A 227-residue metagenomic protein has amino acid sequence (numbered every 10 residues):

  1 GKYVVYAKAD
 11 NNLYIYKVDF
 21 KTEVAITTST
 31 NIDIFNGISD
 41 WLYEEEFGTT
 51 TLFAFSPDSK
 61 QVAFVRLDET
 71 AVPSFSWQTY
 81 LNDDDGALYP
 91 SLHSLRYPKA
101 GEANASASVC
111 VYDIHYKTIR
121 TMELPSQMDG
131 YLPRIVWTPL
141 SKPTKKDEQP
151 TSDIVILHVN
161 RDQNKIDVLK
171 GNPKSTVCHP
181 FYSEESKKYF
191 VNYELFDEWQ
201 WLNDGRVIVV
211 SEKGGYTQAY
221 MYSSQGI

Functional and structural regions predicted by a protein language model:
G1-D33, Q127-P133: A conserved hydrophobic secondary-structure block that centers on an alpha-helix together with its immediately flanking
Y3-N11, K17, T51-F55, A63-E69 (+6 more regions): Beta-strand C-termini and the immediately following turn/loop, strongest in propeller blades
L13-I15, E23, V62, V109-V111 (+4 more regions): Hydrophobic beta-strand positions in blades of beta-propellers and related beta-sheet-rich domains
V18-K21, D113-K117, N172-S175, S223-G226: Short loop/turn segments that connect beta-strands within beta-propeller blades
T22-N31, R120-E123, C178-E185: Beta-propeller fold detector
I26-T51, Q61-H115, I119-T121: Predominantly five- to eight-bladed beta-propeller fold
I32-T50, Q127-L132, S186-F196: Short glycine-/Asp-/Thr-/Trp-enriched loop segments that recur within the blades of beta-propeller repeat domains
P98-A105, M128, S183-W199, G215: Beta-propeller and related beta-repeat scaffolds in trafficking/envelope systems
